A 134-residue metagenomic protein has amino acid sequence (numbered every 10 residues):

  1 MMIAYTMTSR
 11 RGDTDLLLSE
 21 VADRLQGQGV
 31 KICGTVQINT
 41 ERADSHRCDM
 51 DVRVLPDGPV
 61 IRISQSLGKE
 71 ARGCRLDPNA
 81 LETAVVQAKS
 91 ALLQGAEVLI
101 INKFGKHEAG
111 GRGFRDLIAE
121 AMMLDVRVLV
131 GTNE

Functional and structural regions predicted by a protein language model:
M1-I32: Glycine-rich P-loop/Walker A and Walker A-like loops and their local beta1-loop-alpha1 context in P-loop NTPases
L18, A22, R115-M122: Short amphipathic alpha-helical segments and helix-helix/interface helices
A22-G68: N-terminal phosphate/diphosphate-binding loop that engages ATP/GTP or pyrophosphate donors across diverse enzyme folds
L55-Q94: Helix-adjacent hinge/juxtasegments
E97-V98: Structural motif
K103: Walker B catalytic acidic pair
H107-F114: Conserved ATPase-coupling elements of RecA-like P-loop NTPase cores
E120-E134: Sensor-1/coupling segment of RecA-like P-loop NTPase cores
